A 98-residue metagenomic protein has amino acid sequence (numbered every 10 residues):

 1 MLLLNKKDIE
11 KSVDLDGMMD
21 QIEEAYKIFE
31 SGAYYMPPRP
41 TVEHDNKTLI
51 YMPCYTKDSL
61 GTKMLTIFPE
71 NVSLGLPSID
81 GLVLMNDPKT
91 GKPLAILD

Functional and structural regions predicted by a protein language model:
M1-L97: N-terminal ligand-binding/catalytic initiation module
